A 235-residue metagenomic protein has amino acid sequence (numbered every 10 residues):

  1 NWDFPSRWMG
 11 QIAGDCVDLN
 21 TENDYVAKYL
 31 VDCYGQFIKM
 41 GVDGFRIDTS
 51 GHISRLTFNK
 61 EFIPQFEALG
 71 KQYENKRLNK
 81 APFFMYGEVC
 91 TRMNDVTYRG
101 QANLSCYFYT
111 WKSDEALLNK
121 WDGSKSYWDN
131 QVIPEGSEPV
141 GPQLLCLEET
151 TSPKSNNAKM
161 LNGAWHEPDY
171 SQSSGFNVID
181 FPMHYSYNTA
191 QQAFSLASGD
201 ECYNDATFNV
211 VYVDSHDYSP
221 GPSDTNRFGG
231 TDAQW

Functional and structural regions predicted by a protein language model:
N1-I12: Core domains of carbohydrate- and sulfate-ester-processing enzymes
M9-G10, A27-K28, E201-N204: Short hydrophobic/aromatic segments of transmembrane alpha-helices and their interfaces
D15-Y29: Active-site mouth loops of central-metabolism enzymes
D32-G35, K39, D43-W235: Active-site-proximal helices and loops of the catalytic beta/alpha 8
